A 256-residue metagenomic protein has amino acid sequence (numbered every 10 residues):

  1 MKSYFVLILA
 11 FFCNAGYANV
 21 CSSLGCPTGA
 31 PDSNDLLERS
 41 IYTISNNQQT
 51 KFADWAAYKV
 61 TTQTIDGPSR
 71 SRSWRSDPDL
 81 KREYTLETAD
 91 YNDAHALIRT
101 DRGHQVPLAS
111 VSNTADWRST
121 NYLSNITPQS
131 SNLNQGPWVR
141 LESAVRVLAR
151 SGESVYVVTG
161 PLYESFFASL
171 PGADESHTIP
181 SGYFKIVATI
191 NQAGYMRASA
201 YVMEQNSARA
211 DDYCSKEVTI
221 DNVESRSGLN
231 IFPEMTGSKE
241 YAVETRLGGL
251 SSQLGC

Functional and structural regions predicted by a protein language model:
Y4-F12: Sec-dependent N-terminal signal peptides
N14-A15, D116: Hydrophobic alpha-helical membrane context
G16-D54, V60-T61, S238-G255: N-terminal module-boundary/linker segments of secreted carbohydrate-active enzymes
L36-Q105: Short, His- and charge-rich active-site/binding loops that engage polyanionic ligands
R82-C256: Domain-level detector of nuclease and nuclease-like folds in predominantly extracellular/periplasmic contexts
